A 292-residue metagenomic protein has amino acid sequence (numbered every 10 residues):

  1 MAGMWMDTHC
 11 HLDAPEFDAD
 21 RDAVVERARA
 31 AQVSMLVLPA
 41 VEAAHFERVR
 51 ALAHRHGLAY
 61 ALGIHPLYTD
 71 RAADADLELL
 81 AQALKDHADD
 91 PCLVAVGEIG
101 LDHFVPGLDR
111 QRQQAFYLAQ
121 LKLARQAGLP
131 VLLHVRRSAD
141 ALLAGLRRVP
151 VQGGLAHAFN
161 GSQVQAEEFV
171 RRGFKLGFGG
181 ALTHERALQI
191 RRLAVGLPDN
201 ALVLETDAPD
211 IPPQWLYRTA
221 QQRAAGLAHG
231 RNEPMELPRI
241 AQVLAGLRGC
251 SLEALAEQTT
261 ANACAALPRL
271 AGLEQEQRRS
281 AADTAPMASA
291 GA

Functional and structural regions predicted by a protein language model:
M1-A292: Mid-domain alpha/beta scaffold segments of enzyme catalytic cores
